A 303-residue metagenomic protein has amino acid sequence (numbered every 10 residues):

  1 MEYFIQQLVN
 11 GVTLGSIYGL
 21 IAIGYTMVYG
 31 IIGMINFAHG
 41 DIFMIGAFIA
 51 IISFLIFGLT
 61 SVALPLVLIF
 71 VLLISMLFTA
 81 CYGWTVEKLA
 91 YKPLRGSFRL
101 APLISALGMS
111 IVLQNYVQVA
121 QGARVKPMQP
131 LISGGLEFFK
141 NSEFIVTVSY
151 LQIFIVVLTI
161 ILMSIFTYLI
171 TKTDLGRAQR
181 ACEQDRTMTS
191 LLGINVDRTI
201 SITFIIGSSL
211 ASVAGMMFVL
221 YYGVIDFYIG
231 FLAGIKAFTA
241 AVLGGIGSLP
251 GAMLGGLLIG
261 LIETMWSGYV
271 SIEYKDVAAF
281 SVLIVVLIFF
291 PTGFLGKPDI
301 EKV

Functional and structural regions predicted by a protein language model:
M1-A22, I49, T60-F70, S97-A101 (+5 more regions): Membrane-interfacial amphipathic/re-entrant helices at transmembrane-helix boundaries
E2-I17, A123, L169-D174, I200-A241 (+1 more regions): Inter-helical junctions in multi-pass inner-membrane proteins, predominant in energy-converting antiporter-like
F4-F54, T85-A101, L243-L249: Single transmembrane alpha-helix segments in multi-pass membrane proteins
L14, F144-I225, L249-L254: Helix-loop-helix "hairpin" substructures at the membrane interface of multi-pass membrane proteins
G40-I42, Y222-L249, G255, V286-L287: Glycine-rich helix-loop "coupling/hinge" segments at transmembrane-helix boundaries in multipass transporters
I49-G58, I259-V270: Interfacial segments of multi-pass membrane proteins
L59-M109, Y116, L254-I259, F290: Alpha-helical transmembrane segments within multi-pass membrane transporters and channels
P93-L94, P102-K172, T199, M265 (+4 more regions): Transmembrane helix-bundle core of multi-pass membrane transporters and related energy-transducing complexes
